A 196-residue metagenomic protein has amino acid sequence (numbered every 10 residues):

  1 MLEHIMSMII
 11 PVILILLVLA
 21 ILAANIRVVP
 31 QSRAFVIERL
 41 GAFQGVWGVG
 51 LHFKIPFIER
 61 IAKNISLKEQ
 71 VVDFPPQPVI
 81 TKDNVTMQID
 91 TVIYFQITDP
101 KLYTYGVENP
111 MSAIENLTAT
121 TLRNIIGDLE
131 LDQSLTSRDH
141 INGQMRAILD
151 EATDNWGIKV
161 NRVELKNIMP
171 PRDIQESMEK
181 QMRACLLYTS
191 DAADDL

Functional and structural regions predicted by a protein language model:
M1-M182: N-terminal hydrophobic membrane-entry segments
Y188-L196: Single conserved hydrophobic/aromatic residue that forms the stacking wall/gate of nucleotide- or nucleobase-binding
